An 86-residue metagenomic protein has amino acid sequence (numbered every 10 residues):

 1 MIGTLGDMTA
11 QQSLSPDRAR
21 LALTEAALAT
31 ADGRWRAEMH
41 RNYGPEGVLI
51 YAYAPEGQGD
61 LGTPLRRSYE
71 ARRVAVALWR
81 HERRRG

Functional and structural regions predicted by a protein language model:
I2-R18, L49-A52: Short, charge-rich amphipathic alpha-helices with coiled-coil/heptad character
I2-T9, E70, V74, L78: Short, positively charged, Ser/Thr-rich terminal linear motifs in low-complexity/disordered regions that act as
T9-A37, G62-R66: Short, charge/polar-rich alpha-helical segments
S13, G44-Y53, R72-G86: Long amphipathic alpha-helical coiled-coil segments
G33-D60: Short E/K-rich amphipathic alpha-helical oligomerization segments
A54-G57, G62-L65, Y69, V76: N-terminal targeting/docking segments
